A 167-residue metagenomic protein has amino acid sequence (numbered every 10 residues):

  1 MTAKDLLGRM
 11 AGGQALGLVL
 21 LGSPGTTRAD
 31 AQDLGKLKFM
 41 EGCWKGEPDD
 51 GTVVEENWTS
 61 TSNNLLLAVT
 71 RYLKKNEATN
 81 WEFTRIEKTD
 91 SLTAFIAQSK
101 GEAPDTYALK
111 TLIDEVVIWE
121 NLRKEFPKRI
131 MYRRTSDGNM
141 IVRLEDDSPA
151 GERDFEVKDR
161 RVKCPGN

Functional and structural regions predicted by a protein language model:
T2-A15: Bacterial N-terminal signal peptides that target proteins for export
L18-T27: C-terminal segment of classical bacterial N-terminal signal peptides
A29-C43: N-terminal helix-cap/turn-to-beta initiation motif at the start of protein domains
G42, S62-L65, S136-V142: A short glycine-rich beta-turn/N-cap micro-motif
E47-R123: Central antiparallel beta-sheet cores of small beta-barrel/beta-sandwich binding domains
E56-T59, E87-K88, Y132-S136, D159-R161: Aromatic-rich beta-strand edge motifs centered on tyrosine
P104, L109, D114, N139-N167: Edge beta-strand at a domain terminus
W119-N121, E125, I130-R134, R143-E145: Well-ordered alpha/beta subsegment
